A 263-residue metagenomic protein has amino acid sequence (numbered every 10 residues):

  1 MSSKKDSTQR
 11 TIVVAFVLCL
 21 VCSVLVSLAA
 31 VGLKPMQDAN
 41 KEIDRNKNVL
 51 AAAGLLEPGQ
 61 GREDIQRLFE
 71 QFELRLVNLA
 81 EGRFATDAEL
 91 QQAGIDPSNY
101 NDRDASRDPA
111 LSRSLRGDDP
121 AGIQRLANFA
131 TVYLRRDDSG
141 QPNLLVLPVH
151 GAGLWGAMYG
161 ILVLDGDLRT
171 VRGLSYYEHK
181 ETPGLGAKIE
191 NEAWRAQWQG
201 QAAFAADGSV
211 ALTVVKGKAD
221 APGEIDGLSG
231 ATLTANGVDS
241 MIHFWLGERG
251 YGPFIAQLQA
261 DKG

Functional and structural regions predicted by a protein language model:
S2-G263: Flexible, solvent-exposed loop/hinge segments and secondary-structure transition points
